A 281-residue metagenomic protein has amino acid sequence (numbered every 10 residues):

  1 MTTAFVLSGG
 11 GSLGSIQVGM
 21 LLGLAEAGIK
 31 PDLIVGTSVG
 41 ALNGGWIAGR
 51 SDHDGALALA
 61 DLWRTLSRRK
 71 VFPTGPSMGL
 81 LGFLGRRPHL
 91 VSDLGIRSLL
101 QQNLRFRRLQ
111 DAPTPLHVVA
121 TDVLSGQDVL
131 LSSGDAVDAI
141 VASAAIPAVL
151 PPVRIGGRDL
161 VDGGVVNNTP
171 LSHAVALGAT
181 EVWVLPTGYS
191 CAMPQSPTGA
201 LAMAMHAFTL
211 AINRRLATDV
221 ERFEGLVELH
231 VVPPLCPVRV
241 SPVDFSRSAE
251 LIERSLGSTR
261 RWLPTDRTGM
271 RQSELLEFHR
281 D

Functional and structural regions predicted by a protein language model:
M1-T37, L42-D281: Patatin-like phospholipase
